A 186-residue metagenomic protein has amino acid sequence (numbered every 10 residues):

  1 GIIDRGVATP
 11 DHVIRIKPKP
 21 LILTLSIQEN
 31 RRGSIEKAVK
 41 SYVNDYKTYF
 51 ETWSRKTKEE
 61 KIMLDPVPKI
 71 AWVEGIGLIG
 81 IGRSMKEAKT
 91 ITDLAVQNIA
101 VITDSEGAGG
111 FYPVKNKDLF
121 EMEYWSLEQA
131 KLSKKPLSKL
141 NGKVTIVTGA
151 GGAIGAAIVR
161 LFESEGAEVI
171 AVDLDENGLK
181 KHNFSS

Functional and structural regions predicted by a protein language model:
G1-K139: Domain-length cofactor-binding catalytic modules of enzymes
V144-V147: Conserved hydrophobic beta-strands of the Rossmann-like cofactor-binding core in SDR/related NAD(P)H-dependent
G151-G152: Conserved glycine-rich cofactor-binding loop
G155-A156: N-terminal Rossmann-fold NAD(P) dinucleotide-binding loop
F162: Aromatic pocket-lining residues of Rossmann-like dinucleotide-binding sites
E165-K181: Conserved glycine-rich Rossmann-like NAD(P)H-binding loop of the short-chain dehydrogenase/reductase
N183-S186: Rossmann-fold cofactor-recognition segment
